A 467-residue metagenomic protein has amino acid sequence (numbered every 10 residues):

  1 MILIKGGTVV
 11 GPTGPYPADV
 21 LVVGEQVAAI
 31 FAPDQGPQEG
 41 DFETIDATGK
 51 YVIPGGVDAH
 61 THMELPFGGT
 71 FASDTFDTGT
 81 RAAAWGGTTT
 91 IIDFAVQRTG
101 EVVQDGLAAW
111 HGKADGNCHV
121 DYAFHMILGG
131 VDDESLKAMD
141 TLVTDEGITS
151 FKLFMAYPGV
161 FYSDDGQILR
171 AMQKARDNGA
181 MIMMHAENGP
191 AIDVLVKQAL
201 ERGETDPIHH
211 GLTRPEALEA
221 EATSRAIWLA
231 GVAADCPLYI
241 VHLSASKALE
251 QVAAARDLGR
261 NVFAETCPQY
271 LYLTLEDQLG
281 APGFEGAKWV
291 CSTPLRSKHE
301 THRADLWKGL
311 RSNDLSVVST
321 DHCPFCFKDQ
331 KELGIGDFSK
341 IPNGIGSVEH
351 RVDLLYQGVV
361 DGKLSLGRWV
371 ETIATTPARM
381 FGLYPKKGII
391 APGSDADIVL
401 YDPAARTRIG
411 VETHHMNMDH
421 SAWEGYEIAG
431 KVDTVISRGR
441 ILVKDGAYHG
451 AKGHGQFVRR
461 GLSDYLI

Functional and structural regions predicted by a protein language model:
M1-L3, V9-P54, K452: Histidine-rich, glycine-flanked metal-binding segment
G7, E25, G49, H60 (+15 more regions): Divalent metal-coordination and catalytic microenvironments
A47-N117, E134: Metal-associated gating/positioning segment near the N- to mid-region
T88-I92, C118-A123, L229-L238, D361: Short, surface-exposed connector motifs at secondary-structure boundaries
Q104-V120, L169-M184: Alpha-helix-loop-beta-strand connector modules within alpha/beta enzyme cores
K137-V318, G334: Histidine/acidic residue-rich metal-binding segments in metalloenzymes
T205-D235, S316-V318, P324-P403: His/Asp/Glu-enriched, well-ordered alpha-helical/loop segment that forms or immediately abuts the divalent-metal
E332-D337, N343, P392-V458: C-terminal cap of metal-dependent C-N hydrolases
